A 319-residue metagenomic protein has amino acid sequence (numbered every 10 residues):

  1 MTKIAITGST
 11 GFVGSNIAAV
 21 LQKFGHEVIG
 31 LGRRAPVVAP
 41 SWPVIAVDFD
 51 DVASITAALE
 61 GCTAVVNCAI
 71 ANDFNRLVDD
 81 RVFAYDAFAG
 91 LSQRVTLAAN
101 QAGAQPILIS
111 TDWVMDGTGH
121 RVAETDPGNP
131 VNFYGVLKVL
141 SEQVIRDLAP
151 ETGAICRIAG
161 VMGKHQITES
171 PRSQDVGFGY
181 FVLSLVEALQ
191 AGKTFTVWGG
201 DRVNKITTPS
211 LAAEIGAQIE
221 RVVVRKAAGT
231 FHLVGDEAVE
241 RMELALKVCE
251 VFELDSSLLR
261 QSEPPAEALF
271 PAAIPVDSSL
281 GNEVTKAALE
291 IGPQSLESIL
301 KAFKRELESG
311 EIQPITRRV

Functional and structural regions predicted by a protein language model:
T2-K3, V284, Q294-V319: Amphipathic terminal alpha-helices
I4-F24: N-terminal Rossmann NAD(P)H-binding glycine-rich loop of SDR-like oxidoreductase domains
A46-A89, A98-N100, W113: NAD(P)H-binding glycine-rich loop region in Rossmannoid oxidoreductase-like domains and their noncatalytic homologs
R94-N129, L148: Conserved Rossmann-fold NAD(P)-dependent oxidoreductase catalytic core, especially the SDR/UDP-sugar
N129-A159, L183: Active-site Tyr-X1-5-Lys
E151-T152, G163-L183, R221-H232, E237: Glycine/proline-rich active-site loop of Rossmann-fold NAD(P)-dependent oxidoreductases
Q166-S173, G179-S210: A conserved pocket-lining segment of Rossmann-fold NAD(P)-dependent short-chain dehydrogenase/reductase
A212-F270, K304-V319: Mid/C-terminal beta-alpha module of Rossmann-like enzyme folds, strongest in SDR-family dehydrogenases/epimerases
